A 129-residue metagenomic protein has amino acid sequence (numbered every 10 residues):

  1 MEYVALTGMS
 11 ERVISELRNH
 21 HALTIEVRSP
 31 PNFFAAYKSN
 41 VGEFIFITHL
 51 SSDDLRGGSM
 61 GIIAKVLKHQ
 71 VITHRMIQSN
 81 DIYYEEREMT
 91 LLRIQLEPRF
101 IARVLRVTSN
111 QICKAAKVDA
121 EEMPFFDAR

Functional and structural regions predicted by a protein language model:
M1-V41: Compositionally biased, charged N-terminal/linker segments
V4-L6, E43-I47, V66, L92-L96: Hydrophobic beta-strand residues in large extracellular and virion-surface proteins
L23, V41-E43, M60-I62, T90: A generic structural signal for short beta-strands and their flanking turns/coil linkers
P31-F33, D53, F100: Residues that cap or initiate secondary-structure elements
A36-D53: Short coil-to-beta transition motif at edge beta-strands of beta-rich domains
S51-L67: Short coil-to-beta-strand transition motifs
G58-G61, H74-R129: Contiguous surface segments at macromolecular interaction interfaces
L67-R75: A generic structural motif
